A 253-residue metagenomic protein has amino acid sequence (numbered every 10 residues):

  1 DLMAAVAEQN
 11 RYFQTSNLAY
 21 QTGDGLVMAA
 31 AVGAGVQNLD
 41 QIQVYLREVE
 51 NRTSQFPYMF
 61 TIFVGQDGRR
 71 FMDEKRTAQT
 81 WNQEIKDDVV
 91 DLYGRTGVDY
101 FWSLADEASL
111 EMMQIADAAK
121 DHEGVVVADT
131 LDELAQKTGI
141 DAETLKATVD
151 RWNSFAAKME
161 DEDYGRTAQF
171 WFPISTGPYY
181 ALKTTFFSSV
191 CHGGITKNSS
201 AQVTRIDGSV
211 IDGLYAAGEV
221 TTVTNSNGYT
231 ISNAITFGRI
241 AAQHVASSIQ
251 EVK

Functional and structural regions predicted by a protein language model:
D1-D150, S154-K253: Residues forming the flavin
